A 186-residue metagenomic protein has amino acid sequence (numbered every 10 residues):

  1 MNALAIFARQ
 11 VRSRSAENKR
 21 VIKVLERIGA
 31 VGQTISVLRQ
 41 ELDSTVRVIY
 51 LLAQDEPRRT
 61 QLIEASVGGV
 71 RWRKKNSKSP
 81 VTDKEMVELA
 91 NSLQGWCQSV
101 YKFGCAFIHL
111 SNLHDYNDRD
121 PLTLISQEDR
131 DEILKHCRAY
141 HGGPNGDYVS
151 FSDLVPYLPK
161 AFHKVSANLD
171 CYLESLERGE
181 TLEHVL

Functional and structural regions predicted by a protein language model:
M1-L38, S44-L186: A cross-kingdom marker of C-terminal helix-rich interaction/assembly modules
